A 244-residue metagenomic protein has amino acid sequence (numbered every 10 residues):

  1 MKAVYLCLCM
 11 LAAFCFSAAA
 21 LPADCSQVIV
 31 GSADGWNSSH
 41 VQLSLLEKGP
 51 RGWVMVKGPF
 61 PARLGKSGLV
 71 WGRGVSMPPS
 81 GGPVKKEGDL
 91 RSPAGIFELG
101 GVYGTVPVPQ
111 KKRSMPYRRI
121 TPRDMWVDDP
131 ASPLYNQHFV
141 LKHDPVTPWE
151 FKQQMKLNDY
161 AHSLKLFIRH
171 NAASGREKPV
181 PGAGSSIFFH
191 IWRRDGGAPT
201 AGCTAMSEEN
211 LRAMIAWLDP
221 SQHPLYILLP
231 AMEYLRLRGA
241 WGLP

Functional and structural regions predicted by a protein language model:
M1-V4: Positively charged n-region of N-terminal signal peptides that target proteins for export
C7-C15: Bacterial N-terminal signal peptides
A19-A201, E209-P244: Cell wall/extracellular polymer interaction/catalysis modules
M206: A conserved hydrophobic position in a structured secondary element of the catalytic/binding core that shapes
